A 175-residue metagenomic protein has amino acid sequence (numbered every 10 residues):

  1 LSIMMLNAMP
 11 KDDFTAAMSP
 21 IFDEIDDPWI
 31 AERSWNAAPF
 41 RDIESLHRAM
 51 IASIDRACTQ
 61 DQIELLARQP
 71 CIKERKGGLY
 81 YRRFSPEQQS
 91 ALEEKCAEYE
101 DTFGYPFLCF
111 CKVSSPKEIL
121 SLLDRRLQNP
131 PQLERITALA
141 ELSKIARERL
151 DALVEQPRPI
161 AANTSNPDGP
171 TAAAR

Functional and structural regions predicted by a protein language model:
L1-A8, A16-P20, D26-Y99, K144-R175: Aromatic-anchored, charged helix-turn/loop surface patch used as a conserved interaction hotspot
L92-K95, E100-I160: C-terminal non-catalytic interaction appendages of large macromolecular assemblies
